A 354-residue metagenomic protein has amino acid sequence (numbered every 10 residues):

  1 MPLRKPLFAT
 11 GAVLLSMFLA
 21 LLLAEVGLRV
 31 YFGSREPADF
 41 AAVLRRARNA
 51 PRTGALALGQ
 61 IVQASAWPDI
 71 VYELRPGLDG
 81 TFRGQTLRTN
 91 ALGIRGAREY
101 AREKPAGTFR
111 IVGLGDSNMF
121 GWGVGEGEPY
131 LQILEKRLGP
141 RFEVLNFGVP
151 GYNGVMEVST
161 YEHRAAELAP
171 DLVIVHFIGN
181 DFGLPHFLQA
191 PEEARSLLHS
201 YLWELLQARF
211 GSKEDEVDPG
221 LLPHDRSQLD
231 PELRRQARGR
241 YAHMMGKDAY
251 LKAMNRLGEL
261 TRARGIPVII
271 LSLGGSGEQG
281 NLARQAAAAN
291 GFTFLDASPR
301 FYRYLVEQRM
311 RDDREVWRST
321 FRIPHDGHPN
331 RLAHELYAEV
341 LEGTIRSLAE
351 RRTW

Functional and structural regions predicted by a protein language model:
G11-V26: Hydrophobic membrane-insertion alpha-helices, especially the h-region of bacterial N-terminal signal peptides
E25, D116, E157, V173 (+3 more regions): Generic structural signal for small/hydrophobic residues in well-ordered secondary structure, especially within
V26-A38: Helix-to-loop transition at the C-terminal end of transmembrane segments
L28, K247, W317-W354: Histidine-centered active-site loop/cap adjacent to the catalytic His in serine esterases/O-acetyl transfer systems
E36-R137, L305, D313-V316, T320-P324: Membrane/wall-proximal cationic-aromatic binding patches
T86, R110-V112, N118-H199: Conserved SGNH/GDSL esterase-like catalytic core that processes O-acyl groups on lipids and polysaccharides
Q132, K136, S159, H163 (+7 more regions): Solvent-exposed, polar/charged alpha-helical surfaces in well-ordered, non-transmembrane soluble domains, broadly
I178-R311, E315-D326: Serine-dependent acyl-ester chemistry module
